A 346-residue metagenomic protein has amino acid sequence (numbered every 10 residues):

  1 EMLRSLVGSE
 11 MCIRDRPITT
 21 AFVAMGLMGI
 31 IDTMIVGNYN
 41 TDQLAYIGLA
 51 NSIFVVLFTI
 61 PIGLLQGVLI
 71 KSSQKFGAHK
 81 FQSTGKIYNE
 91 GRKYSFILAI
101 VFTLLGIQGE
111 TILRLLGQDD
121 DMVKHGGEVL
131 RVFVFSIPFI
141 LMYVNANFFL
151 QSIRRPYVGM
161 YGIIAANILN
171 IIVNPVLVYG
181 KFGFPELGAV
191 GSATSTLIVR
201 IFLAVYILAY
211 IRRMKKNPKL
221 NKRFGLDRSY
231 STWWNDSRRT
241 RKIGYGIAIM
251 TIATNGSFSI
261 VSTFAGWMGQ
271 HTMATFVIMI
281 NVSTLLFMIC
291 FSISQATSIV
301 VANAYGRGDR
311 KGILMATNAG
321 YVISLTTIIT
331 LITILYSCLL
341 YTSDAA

Functional and structural regions predicted by a protein language model:
E1-G8, I13, Y341-A345: Single conserved hydrophobic/aromatic residue that forms the stacking wall/gate of nucleotide- or nucleobase-binding
G8-E10, R14, A189, A193-T196 (+1 more regions): Interhelical loop/hinge segments that connect adjacent transmembrane helices in multipass membrane
R14, I18, V55, S95 (+7 more regions): Residue-level signature of transmembrane alpha-helical cores of multipass secondary-active transporters and flippases
V23, L27-A45, L113-D120, V176-L187 (+3 more regions): Helix-terminus/linker motif at the lipid-water interface of multi-pass membrane proteins
M34, T103-I107, I171, P175 (+3 more regions): Membrane-embedded alpha-helical segments of multi-pass transporters/permeases
L44-T103, I107, I140-R154, V158-G159 (+1 more regions): Small-residue-rich hydrophobic transmembrane alpha-helices
V101-R131, T330-S343: Short membrane-interface helical motifs at transmembrane helix boundaries in multi-pass membrane transporters
Y157, I168-A204, S337-L340: Membrane-interface helix-loop junctions in multi-pass transport and translocation proteins
